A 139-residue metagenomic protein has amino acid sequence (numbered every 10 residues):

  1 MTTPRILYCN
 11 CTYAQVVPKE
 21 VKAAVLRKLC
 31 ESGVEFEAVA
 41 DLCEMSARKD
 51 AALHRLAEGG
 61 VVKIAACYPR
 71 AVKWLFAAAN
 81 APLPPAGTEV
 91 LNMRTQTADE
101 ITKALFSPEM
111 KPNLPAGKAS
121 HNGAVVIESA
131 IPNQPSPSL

Functional and structural regions predicted by a protein language model:
M1-L139: Iron-sulfur-associated redox domains of electron-transfer enzymes in respiratory and anaerobic energy metabolism
